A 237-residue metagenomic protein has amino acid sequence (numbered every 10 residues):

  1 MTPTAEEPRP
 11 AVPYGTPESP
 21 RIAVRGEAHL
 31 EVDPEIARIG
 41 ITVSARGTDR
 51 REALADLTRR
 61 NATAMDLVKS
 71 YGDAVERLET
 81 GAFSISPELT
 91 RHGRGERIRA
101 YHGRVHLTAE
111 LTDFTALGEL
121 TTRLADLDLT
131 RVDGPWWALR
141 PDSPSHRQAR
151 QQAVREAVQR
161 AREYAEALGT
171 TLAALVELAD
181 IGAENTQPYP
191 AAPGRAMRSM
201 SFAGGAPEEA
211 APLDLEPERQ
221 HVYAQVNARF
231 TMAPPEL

Functional and structural regions predicted by a protein language model:
M1-D133, A138-L237: Short, charge-dense linear interaction motifs
